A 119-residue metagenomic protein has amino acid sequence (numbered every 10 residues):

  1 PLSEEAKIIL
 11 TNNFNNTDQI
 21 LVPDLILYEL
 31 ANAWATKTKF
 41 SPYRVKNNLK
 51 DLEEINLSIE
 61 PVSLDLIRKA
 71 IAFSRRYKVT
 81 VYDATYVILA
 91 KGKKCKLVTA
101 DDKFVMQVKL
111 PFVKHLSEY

Functional and structural regions predicted by a protein language model:
P1, D24-I26, K46-R75: Acidic catalytic patch
P1-V22, K37-K46, Y119: Short, well-structured N-terminal submotif of metal-dependent ribonuclease cores
L21-V22, P61, V81-A84, T99: Short beta-strand scaffold positions
I26, L66, Y86, K103-F104: Alpha-helix capping/helix-boundary segments
E60, V87-Y119: Acidic, PIN/NYN-like endoribonuclease modules and their adjacent C-terminal/linker elements
